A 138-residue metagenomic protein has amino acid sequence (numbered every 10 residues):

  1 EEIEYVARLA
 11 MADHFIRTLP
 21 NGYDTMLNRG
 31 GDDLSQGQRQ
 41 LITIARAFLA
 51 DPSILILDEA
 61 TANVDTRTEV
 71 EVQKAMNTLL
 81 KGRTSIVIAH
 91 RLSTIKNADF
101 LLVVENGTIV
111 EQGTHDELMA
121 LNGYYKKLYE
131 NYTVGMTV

Functional and structural regions predicted by a protein language model:
E4-A12, G22-N122, V138: ABC-family ATPase nucleotide-binding domain "signature/switch" substructure
E130-V138: ABC ATPase nucleotide-binding domains
